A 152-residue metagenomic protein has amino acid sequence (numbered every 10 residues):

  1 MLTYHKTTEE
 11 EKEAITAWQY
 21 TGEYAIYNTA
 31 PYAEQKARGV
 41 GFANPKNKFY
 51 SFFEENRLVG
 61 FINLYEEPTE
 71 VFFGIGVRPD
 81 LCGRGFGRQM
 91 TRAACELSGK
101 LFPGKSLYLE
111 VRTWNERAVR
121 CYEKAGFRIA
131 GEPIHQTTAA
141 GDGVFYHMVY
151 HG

Functional and structural regions predicted by a protein language model:
M1-T3: Extreme N-terminal starter segment of soluble prokaryotic enzymes
K6-C82, T91, L97, L101 (+1 more regions): Acetyl-CoA-dependent GNAT
N56, G60, G87, K124-G126: Conserved phosphate-binding and hydrolysis motifs of nucleotide-dependent enzymes
E67, G85-G87, E96-S98, L109 (+1 more regions): Amphipathic, positively biased hydrophobic alpha-helical segments used for protein targeting and membrane insertion
F73, G87, S98-K100, A139 (+1 more regions): Alpha-helix termini
I75-R92, T113-R120, K124: Conserved glycine-rich acetyl-CoA-binding loop
G104-Y108, R112-V119, A125-R128, E132-G152: C-terminal "cap" of GNAT-fold acetyltransferases
